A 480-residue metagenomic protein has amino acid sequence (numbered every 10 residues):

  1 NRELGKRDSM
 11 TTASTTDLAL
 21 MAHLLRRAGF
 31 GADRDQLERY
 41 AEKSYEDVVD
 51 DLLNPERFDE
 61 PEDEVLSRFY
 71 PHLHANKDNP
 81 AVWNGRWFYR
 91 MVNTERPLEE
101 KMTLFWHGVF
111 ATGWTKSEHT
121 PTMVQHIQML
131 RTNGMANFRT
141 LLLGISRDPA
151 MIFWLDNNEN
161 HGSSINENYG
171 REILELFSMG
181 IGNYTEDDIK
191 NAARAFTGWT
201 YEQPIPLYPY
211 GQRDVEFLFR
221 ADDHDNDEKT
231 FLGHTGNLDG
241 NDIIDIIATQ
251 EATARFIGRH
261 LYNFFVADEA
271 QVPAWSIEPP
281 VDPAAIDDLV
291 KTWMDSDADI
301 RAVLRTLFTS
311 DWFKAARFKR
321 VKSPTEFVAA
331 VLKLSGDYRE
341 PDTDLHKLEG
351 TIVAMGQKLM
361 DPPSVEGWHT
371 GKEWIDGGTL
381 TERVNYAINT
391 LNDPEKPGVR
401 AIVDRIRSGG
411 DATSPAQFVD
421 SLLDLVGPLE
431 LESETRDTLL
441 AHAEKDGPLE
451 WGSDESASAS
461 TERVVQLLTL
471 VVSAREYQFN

Functional and structural regions predicted by a protein language model:
N1-S9: Short, Lys/Arg-enriched N-terminal segments with co-localized hydrophobic residues within the first ~10-30 amino acids
R7, W83-W87, H119-E340, Q478: Active-site substrate-binding loop specific to GH73 endo-beta-N-acetylglucosaminidase modules in bacterial autolysins
T12-D17, M21-R34, Q250, A254 (+2 more regions): Flexible, low-complexity segments enriched for small/polar residues
L18-R27, D59-D63, A75-D78, S164-N168 (+2 more regions): Short, compositionally biased low-complexity segments
F30, E42, R96-P97, M135 (+2 more regions): Alpha-helix boundary/capping and short turn/kink residues
R34-N133: N-terminal accessory alpha/beta regions
